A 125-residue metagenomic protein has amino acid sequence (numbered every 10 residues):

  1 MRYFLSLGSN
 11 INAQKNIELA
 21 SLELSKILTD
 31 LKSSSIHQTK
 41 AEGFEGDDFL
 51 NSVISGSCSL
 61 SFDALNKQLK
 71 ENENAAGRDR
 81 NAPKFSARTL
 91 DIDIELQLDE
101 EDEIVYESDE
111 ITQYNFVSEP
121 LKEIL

Functional and structural regions predicted by a protein language model:
M1-F4: Extreme N-terminal starter segment of soluble prokaryotic enzymes
S6, S55-S57, Q97: Short hydrophobic/aromatic beta-strand micro-patches that form the beta-sheet surface supporting nucleotide- or nucleic
N12, A41-F49, L60-N66, E71-L125: Flexible, gly/pro- and Lys/Arg-enriched active-site loops
K15-S61: Short, surface-exposed acidic-centric catalytic microdomains
